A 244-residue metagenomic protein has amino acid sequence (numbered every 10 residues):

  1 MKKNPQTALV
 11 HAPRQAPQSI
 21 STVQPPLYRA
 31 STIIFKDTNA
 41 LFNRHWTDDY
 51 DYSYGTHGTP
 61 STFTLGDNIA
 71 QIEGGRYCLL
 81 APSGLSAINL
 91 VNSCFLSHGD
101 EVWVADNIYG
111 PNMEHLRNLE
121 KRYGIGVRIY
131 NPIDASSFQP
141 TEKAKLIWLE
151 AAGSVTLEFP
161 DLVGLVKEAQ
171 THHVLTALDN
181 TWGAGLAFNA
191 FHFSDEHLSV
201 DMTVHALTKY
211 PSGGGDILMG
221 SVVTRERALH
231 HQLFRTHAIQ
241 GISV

Functional and structural regions predicted by a protein language model:
M1-Y28: Short conserved active-site loop signatures built around small residues
K3, T22, G58-T62, Y109-N112 (+2 more regions): Generic structural signal for well-ordered, non-membrane alpha-helical segments in soluble metabolic enzymes
K3-L9, D67-Q71, S199-D201: Short, hydrophobic/aliphatic alpha-helical segments
Q6, V23-L27, Y50, Y77 (+1 more regions): A generic secondary-structure signal marking the coil-to-beta-strand transition
L9-Q15, C78-V244: Conserved PLP-enzyme active-site core in the AAT-like
Q24-P26, A30-A40, Y130-P132: Histidine- and aromatic-rich ligand-binding microenvironments
T32, D37-N89, P111-N118: Conserved N-terminal alpha-helix of the aminotransferase class I/II PLP-enzyme fold
